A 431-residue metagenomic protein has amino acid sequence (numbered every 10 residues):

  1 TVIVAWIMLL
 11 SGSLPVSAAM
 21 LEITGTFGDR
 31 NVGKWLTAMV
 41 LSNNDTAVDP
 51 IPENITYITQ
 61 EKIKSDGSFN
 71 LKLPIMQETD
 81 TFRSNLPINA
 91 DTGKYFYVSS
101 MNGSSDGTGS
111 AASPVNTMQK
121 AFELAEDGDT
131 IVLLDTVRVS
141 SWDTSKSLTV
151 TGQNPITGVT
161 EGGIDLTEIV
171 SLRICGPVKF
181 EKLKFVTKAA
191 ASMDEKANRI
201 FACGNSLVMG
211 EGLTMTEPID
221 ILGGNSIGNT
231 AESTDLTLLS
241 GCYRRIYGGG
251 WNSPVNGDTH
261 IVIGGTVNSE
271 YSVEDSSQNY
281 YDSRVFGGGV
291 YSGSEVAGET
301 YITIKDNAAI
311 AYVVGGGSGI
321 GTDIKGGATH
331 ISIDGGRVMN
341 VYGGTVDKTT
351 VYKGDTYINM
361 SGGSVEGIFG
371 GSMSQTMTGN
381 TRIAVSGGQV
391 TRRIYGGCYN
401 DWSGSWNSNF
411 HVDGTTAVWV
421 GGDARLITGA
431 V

Functional and structural regions predicted by a protein language model:
L10-L21: Sec-dependent signal peptide cleavage junction
L21-D29, V98: A short, amphipathic beta-strand motif
D29-E53: Short, ordered, surface-exposed loop/turn motifs in non-cytosolic proteins
T46-S68: Short, acidic Ser/Thr/Gly-rich low-complexity loop/linker segments typical of extracellular and cell-surface proteins
N70-D80, E126: Short Pro-Gly-centered beta-turn/loop motif in secreted/extracellular proteins
R83-K120, Q153: Right-handed parallel beta-helix/beta-solenoid
D127-I169: N-terminal extracellular ligand-recognition/capping segment immediately after the signal peptide
T136, Q153, G162-I219, G224 (+14 more regions): Solvent-exposed loop/turn tips at the surfaces of repeat/solenoid architectures
